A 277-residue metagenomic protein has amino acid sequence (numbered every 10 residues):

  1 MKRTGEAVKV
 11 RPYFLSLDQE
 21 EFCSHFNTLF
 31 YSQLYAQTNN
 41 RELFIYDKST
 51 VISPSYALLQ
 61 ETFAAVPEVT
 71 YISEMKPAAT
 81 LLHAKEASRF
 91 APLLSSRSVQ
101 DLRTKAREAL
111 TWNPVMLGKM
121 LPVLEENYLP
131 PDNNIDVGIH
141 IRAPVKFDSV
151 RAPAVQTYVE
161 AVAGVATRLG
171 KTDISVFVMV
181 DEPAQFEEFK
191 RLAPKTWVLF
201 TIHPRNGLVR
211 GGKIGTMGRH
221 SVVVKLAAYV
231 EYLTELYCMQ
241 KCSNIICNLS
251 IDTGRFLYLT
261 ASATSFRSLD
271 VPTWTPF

Functional and structural regions predicted by a protein language model:
M1-S175, M179-V180: Secretory-pathway glycan-assembly enzymes, especially type II membrane glycosyltransferases that use nucleotide-sugar
F30, Y232-P276: A donor-sugar binding/catalytic signature common to diverse glycosyltransferases and related nucleotide-sugar
Y31-L34, T38, E160, G164 (+4 more regions): Residue-level signal for well-ordered alpha-helical scaffold segments within enzymatic catalytic domains
K48-V51, P144, D181-P183, S250-I251 (+2 more regions): An acidic- and aromatic-residue-enriched active-site/binding cleft used to recognize and process polar
P54-V66, Q185-T196, F256-A261: Short, aromatic/basic amphipathic alpha-helical patches
Y71-S73, V198-G211, R267-F277: A generic structural motif
I141, L169-V224: Catalytic donor nucleotide-activated moiety binding site of glycosyltransferases and closely related
